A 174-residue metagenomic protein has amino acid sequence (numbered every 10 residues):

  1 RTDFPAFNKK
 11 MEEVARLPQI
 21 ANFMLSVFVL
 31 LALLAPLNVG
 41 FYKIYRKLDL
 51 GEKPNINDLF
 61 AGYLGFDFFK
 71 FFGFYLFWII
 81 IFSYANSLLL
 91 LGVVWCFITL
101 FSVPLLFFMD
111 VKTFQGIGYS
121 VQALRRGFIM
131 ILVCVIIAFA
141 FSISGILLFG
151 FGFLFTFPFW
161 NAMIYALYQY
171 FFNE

Functional and structural regions predicted by a protein language model:
R1-E174: Hydrophobic alpha-helical membrane segments
